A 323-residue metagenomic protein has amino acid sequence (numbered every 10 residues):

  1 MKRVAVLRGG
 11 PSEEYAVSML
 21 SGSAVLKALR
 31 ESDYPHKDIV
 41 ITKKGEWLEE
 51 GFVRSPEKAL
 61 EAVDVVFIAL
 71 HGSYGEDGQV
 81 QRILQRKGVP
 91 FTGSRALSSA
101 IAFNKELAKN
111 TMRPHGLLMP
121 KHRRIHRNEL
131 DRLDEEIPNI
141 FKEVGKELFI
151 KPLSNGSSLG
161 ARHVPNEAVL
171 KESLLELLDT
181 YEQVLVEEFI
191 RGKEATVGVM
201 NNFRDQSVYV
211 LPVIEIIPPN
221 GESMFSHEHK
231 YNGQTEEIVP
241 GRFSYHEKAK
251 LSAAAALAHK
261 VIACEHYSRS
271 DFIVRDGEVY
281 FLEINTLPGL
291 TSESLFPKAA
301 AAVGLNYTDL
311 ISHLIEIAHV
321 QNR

Functional and structural regions predicted by a protein language model:
M1-L107, P114, H126-N139, E316-R323: ATP-binding N-terminal substructure of ATP-dependent carboxylate-amine bond-forming enzymes
M1-R8, I101-K193, R204: Active-site nucleotide/adenylate-binding loops and adjacent lid/helix of ATP-dependent enzymes
K2, G116, S244-R323: ATP-dependent carboxylate activation and anion-phosphoryl transfer catalytic cores that bind Mg-ATP to form
H36, P90-F91, M119, L148 (+1 more regions): Hydrophobic beta-strand scaffold residues
I39, V184, E188, T196 (+1 more regions): A short glycine-rich, hydrophobically flanked beta-strand micro-motif that places a catalytic Asp/Glu for divalent metal
I125, A161-N166, V199-N202, R275 (+2 more regions): Short beta-strand-to-turn element immediately C-terminal to the catalytic PLP-Schiff-base lysine in fold type I
P165-K250, V279-Y280: Phosphate-binding site of ATP-dependent enzymes
